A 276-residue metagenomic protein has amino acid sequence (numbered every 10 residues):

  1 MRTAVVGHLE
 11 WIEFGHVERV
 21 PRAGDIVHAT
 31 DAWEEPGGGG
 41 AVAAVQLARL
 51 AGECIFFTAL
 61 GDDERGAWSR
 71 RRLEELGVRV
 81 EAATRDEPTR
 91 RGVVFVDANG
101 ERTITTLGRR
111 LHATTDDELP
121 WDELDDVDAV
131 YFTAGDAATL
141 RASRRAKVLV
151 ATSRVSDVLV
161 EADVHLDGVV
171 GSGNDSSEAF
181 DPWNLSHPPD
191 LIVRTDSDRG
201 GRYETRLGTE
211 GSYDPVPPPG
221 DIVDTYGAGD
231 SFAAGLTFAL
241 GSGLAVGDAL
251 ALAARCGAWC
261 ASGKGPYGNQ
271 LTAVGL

Functional and structural regions predicted by a protein language model:
M1-R22: Positively charged, low-complexity intrinsically disordered leader regions
T3, E53-C54, V80, L149 (+1 more regions): Hydrophobic anchor at the start of a short beta-strand that flanks the dinucleotide cofactor-binding loop
W11, A23-H28, E34, R49-A129: Conserved N-terminal subdomain of the carbohydrate kinase-like
P21-D31, E74, E210-D221: Glycine/charged-rich beta-loop-alpha catalytic/anionic-binding loops adjacent to active sites
A44-E53, A239-S242: Alpha-helix C-terminal capping segments
L111-W121, V130-G135, V150-V158, N174-A179: Active-site glycine-rich loop that binds ribose-phosphate moieties when present
A142-S212: Conserved phosphate/ATP/ADP-binding segment of small-molecule kinases
P182-L276: Conserved phosphate-binding/catalytic region of the ribokinase-like
